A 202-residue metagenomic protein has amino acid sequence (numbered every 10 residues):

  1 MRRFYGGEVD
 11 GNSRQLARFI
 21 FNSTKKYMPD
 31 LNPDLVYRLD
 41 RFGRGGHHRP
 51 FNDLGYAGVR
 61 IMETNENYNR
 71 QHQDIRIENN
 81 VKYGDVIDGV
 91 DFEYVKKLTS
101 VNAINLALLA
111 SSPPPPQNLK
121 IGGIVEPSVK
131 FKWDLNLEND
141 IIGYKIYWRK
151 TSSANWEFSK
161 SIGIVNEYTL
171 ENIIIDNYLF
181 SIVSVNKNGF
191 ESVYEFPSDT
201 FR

Functional and structural regions predicted by a protein language model:
M1-P115: Active-site-adjacent substrate-binding region of metalloamidase/peptidase-like peptide-processing proteins
G122-V125: Short, solvent-exposed loop/linker segments at the N-terminal edge of repeated beta-sheet extracellular domains
P127-D140: Conserved aromatic anchor
G143-I146: Short beta-strand elements bearing conserved aromatic residues within extracellular beta-rich modules
W148-N155, K187: Change "in extracellular beta-sheet-rich domains … of secreted and cell-surface proteins" to "in beta-sheet-rich domains
F158-V165: Short beta-strand segments within Ig-like beta-sandwich modules, predominantly Fibronectin type-III
L170-S192: Beta-strand-rich modules
F190-T200: Edge beta-strands of extracellular beta-sandwich domains
